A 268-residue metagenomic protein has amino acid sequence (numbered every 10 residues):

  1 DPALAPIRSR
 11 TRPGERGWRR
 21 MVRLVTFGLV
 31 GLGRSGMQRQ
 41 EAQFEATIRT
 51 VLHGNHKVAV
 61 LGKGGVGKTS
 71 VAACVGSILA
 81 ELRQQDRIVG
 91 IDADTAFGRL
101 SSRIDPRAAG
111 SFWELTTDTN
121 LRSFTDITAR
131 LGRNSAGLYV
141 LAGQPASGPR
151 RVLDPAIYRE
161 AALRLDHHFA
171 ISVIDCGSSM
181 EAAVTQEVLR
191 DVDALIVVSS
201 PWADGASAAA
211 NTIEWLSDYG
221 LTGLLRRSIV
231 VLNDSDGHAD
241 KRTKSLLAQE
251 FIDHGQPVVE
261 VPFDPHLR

Functional and structural regions predicted by a protein language model:
D1-A59: Extreme N-terminal, non-catalytic leader segments that precede Walker-type/kinase nucleotide-binding cores
Q40-F44, G54-D94, S101-S102, R164-L165: Walker A/P-loop phosphate-binding motif and the immediately C-terminal alpha-helix
L82-Y139: Phosphate-binding loop that captures ATP/GTP phosphates
D94-F97, P145-S147, W202-D204, S235-H238 (+1 more regions): Conserved nucleotide-binding/hydrolysis micro-motifs of P-loop NTPases
R133-S135, Y139-A183: Phosphate-binding/switch loop-helix module in NTP-utilizing enzymes
D166-A170, A182-A203: Inter-motif core of Ras-like GTPase G domains
A209-R227: Conserved C-terminal guanine-recognition region of P-loop GTPase G domains, centered on the G4
D234-R268: Beta-strand-loop-alpha "switch" segments that mediate conformational coupling across diverse proteins
